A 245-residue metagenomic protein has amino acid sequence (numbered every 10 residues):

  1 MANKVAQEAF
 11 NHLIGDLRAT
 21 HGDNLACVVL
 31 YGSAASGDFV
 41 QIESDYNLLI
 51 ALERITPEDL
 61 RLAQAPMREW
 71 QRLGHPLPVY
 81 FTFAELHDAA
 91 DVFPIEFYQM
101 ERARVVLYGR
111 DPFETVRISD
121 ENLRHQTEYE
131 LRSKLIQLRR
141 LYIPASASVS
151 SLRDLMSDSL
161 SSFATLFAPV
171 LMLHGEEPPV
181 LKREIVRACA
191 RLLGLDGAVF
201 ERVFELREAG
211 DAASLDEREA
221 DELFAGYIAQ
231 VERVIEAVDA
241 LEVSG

Functional and structural regions predicted by a protein language model:
M1-V29: Helical scaffold of the NTase/Pol beta-like nucleotidyltransferase catalytic core
N3-Q7, T56-P57, P179: Flexible, glycine- and charge-enriched loops at secondary-structure boundaries
V5, L60, Q64-D154: Conserved NTP/Mg2+-binding pocket subregion across the NTase superfamily
A9-L13, A63, L223: Hydrophobic alpha-helical membrane-association signature
V29-A65, L77-F83: Catalytic metal-binding acidic patch
R117-G245: Conserved nucleotidyltransferase catalytic core and NTase-mimicking acidic/glycine-rich helix/loop elements in nucleic
